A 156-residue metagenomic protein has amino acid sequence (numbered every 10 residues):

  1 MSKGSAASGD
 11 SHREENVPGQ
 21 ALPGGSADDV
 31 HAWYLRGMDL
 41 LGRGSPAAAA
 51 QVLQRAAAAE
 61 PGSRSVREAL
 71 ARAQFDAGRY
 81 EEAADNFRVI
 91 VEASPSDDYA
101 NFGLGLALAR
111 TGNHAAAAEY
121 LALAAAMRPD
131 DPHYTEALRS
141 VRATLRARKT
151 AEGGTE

Functional and structural regions predicted by a protein language model:
M1-D29, W33, R43, T155-E156: Long, contiguous interaction/recruitment modules in multidomain scaffold/adaptor proteins
E14-E15, R43-R55, A77-V89, T111-L123 (+1 more regions): Structural signature of tandem alpha-helical TPR/SEL1-like repeats, specifically the intra-repeat loop/turn
S26-A59, D76: Alpha-helical segment of the N-proximal tetratricopeptide repeat
